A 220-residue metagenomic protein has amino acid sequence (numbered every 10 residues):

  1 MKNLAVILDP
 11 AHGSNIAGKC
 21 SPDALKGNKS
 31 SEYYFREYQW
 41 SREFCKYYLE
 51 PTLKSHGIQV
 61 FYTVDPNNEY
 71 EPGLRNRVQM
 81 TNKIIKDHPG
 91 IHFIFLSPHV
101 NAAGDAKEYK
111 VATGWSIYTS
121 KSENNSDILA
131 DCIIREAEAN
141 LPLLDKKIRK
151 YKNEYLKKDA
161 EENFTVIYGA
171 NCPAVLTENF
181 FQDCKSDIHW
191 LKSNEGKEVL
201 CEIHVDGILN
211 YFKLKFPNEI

Functional and structural regions predicted by a protein language model:
M1-M80, G104-K107, V111-T113: Active-site histidine-acidic residue metal-binding/catalytic motifs, centered on HxH/HExxH-like signatures
L4-D9, A17, S21, D87 (+3 more regions): Active-site-adjacent mobile loop/cap segments within catalytic or ligand-binding domains
H12-N15, P66-E71, V100-A106, S122-N125 (+3 more regions): Solvent-exposed loop/turn segments at secondary-structure junctions within structured extracellular/periplasmic domains
F35-F44, E71-R75, E123-I128, L191-E202: Soluble non-cytosolic domains of exported or imported proteins
C45-K46, E50, R75-V78, G114 (+4 more regions): Extracytoplasmic/secreted envelope proteins and their assembly/folding machinery, especially bacterial periplasmic
K46-I58, N82-P89, I134-P142, G196 (+2 more regions): Sec-exported extracytoplasmic/periplasmic mature domains
G73-G90, F164-G169: Mature extracellular/periplasmic domains of secretome proteins
S126-K157: Active-site-adjacent substrate-binding region of metalloamidase/peptidase-like peptide-processing proteins
